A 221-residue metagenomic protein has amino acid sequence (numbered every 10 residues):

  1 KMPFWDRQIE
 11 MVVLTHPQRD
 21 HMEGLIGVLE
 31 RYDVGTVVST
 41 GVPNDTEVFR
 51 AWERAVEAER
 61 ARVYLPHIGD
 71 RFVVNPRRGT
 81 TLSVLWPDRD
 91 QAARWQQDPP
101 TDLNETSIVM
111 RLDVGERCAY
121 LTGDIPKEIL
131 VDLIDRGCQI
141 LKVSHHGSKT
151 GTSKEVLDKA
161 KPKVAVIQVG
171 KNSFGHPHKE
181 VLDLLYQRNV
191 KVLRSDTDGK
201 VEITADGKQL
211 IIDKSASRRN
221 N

Functional and structural regions predicted by a protein language model:
K1-N221: Non-globular, low-confidence helical/coil segments that flank catalytic cores
